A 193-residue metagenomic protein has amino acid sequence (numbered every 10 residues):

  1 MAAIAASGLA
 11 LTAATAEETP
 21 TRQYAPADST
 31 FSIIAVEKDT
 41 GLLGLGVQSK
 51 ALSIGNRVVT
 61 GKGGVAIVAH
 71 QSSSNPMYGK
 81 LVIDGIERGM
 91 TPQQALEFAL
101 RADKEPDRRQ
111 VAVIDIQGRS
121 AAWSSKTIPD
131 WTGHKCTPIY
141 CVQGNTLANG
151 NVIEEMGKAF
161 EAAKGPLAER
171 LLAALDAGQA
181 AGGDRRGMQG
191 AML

Functional and structural regions predicted by a protein language model:
A2-T12: Bacterial N-terminal signal peptides
A16-R186, M192-L193: Alpha/propeptide regions of enzymes that mature by internal proteolysis
